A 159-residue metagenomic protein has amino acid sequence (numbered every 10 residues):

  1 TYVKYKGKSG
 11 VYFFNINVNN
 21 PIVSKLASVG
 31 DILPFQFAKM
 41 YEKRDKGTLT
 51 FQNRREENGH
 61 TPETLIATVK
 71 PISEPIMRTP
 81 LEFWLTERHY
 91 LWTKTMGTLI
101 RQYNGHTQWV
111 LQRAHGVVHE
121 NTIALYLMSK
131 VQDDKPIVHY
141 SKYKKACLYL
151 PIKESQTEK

Functional and structural regions predicted by a protein language model:
K6-K159: Internal, well-folded beta-alpha domain core
